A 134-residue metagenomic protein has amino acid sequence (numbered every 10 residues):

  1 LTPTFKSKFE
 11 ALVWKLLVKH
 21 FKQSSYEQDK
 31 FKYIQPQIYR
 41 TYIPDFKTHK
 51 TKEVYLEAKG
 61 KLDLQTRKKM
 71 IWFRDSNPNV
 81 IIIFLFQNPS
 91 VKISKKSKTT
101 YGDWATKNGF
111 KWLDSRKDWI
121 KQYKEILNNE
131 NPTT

Functional and structural regions predicted by a protein language model:
L1-T134: Nucleic-acid endo/exonuclease domains
